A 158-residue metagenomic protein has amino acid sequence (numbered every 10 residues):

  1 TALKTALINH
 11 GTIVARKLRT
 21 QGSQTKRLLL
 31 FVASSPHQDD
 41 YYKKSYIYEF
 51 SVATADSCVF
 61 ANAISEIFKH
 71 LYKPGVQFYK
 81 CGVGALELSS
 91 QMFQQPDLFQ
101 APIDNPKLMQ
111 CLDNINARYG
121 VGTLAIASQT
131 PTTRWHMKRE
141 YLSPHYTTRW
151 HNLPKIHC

Functional and structural regions predicted by a protein language model:
T1-C158: Basic, low-complexity intrinsically disordered segments
